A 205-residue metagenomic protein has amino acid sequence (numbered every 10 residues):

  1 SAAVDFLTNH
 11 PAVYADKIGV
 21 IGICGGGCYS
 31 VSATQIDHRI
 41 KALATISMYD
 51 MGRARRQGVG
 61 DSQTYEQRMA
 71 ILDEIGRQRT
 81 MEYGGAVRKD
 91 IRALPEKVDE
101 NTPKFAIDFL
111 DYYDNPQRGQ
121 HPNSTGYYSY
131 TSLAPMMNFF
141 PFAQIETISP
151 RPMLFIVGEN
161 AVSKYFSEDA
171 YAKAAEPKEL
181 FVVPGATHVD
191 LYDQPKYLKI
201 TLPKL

Functional and structural regions predicted by a protein language model:
S1-P11, K204: Alpha/beta-hydrolase active-site loop
P11-G25, P152: Alpha/beta-hydrolase fold nucleophile elbow
Y29-Y112: Alpha/beta-hydrolase-fold enzymes
V59, Y127-I145: Active-site nucleophile elbow and catalytic-triad environment of alpha/beta-hydrolase enzymes
I148-S149, L154-V157: Short beta-strand/loop motif that positions the catalytic acidic residue of the alpha/beta-hydrolase fold
E159-K178: Conserved loop-alpha-helix segment in the C-terminal half of the alpha/beta-hydrolase fold that carries the catalytic
A174-V189: Catalytic histidine neighborhood in serine/cysteine hydrolases with alpha/beta-hydrolase-type architecture
A186-I200: Catalytic histidine-centered segment of alpha/beta-hydrolase-like enzymes
